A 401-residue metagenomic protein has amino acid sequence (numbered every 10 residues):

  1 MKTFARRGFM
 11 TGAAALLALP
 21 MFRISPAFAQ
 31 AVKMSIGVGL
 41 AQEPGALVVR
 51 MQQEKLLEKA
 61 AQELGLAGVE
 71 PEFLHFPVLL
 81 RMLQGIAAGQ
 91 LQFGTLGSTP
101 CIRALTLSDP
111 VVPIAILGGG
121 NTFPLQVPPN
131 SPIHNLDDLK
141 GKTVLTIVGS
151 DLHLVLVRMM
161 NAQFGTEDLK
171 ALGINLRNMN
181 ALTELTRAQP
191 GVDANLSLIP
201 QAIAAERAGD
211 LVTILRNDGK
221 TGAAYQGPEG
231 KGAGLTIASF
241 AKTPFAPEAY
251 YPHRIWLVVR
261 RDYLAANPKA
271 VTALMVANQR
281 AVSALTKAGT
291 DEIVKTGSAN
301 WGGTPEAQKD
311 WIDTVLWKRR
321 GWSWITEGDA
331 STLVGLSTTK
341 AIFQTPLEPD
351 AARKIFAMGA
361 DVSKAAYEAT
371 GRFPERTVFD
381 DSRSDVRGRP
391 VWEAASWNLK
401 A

Functional and structural regions predicted by a protein language model:
K2, G8-F28: N-terminal export signals
K33-E54, V148-H153: Extracytoplasmic "Venus flytrap"
Q42-H75, L105-L107, R158-A162: Short, polar/charged alpha-helical segment
P44-R50, L74-V112, F123-H134, H153-L154 (+4 more regions): Pocket-flanking alpha-helical
P128-T143, E167, A266-K269: Flexible hinge/capping segments at coil-to-helix
A188-S298: Pocket-lining segment of extracytoplasmic ligand-binding domains
L264-E348: Secondary-structure end/capping motifs
T338-A401: Conserved C-terminal helix/tail region of periplasmic/extracytoplasmic solute-binding proteins
